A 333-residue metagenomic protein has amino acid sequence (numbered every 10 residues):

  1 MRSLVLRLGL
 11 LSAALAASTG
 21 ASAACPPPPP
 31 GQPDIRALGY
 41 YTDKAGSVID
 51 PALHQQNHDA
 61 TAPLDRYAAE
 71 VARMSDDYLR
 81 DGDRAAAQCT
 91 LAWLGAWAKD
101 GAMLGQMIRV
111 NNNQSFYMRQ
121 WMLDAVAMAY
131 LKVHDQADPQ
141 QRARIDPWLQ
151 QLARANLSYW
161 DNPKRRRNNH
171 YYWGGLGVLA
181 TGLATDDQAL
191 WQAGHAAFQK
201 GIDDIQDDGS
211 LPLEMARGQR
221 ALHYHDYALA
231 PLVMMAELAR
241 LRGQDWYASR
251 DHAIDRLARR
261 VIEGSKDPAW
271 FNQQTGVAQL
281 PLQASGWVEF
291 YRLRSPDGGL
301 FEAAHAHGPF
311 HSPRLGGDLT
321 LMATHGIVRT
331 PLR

Functional and structural regions predicted by a protein language model:
M1-G9: Bacterial N-terminal signal peptides that target proteins for export
A17-A21: N-terminal signal peptide c-region/cleavage motif recognized by signal peptidases
S22-K164, Y172, L238-R240, D245-R333: Extracellular glycan-targeting catalytic surfaces
V71-D77, G175-D187, L229-M235: Alpha-helical scaffold elements that line and support the substrate/ligand-binding pocket of soluble hydrolases
F116, Y130-Q206, P212-H225: Eukaryote-skewed repeat-based solenoidal scaffolds used as protein-protein interaction platforms, primarily
T185, A189-N272: Long, repeat-rich segments with strong aromatic
